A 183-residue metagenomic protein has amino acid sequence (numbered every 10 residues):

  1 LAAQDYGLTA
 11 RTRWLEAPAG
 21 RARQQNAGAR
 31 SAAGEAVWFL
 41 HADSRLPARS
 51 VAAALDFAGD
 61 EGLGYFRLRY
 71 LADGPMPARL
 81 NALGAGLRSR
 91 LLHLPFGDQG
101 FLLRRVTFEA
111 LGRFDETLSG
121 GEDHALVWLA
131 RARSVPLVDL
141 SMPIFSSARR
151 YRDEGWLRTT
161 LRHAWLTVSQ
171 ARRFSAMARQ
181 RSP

Functional and structural regions predicted by a protein language model:
L1-A19: Acidic donor-binding segment of Leloir-type glycosyltransferases
E16-A32: Glycine-rich, basic loop-to-helix element that forms the pyrophosphate-binding segment of sugar-nucleotide handling
A33-G34, D98-L111: Conserved nucleotide-sugar donor-binding and metal-coordinating catalytic region shared by glycosyltransferases
V37: Short aromatic/hydrophobic "clamp" motif used to bind/position activated sugar donors
H41-R45, R49: The conserved acidic donor/metal-binding loop of glycosyltransferases
A48-P77: Conserved donor NDP-sugar-binding/catalytic core segment of glycosyltransferases
G120-L126: Acidic donor-binding loop at a coil-to-helix junction in glycosyltransferase catalytic cores that engages
W128-P183: Hydrophobic helical membrane-anchoring modules
